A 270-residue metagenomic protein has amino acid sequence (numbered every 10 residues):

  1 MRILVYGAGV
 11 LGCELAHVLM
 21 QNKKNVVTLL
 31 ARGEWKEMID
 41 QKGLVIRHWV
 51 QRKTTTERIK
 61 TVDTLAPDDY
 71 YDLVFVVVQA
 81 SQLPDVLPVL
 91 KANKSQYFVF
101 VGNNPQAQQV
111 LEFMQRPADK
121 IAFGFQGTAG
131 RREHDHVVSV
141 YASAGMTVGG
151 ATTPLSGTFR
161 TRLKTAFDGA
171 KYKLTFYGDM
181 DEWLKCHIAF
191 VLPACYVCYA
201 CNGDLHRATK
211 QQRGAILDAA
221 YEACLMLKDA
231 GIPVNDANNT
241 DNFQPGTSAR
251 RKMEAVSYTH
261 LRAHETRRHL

Functional and structural regions predicted by a protein language model:
M1-Q51: NAD(P)+-binding Rossmann beta1-loop-alpha1 motif at the extreme N-terminus of oxidoreductases
I3, V26-V27, F98, I121 (+1 more regions): Hydrophobic anchor at the start of a short beta-strand that flanks the dinucleotide cofactor-binding loop
A31-G33, V50, D63-L65, G102 (+3 more regions): Residues at the C-termini of beta-strands that transition into short coil/loop
K53-V137: Rossmann-like NAD(P)(H) cofactor-binding subdomain of soluble oxidoreductases
Q106-H187, P193: Rossmann-fold dinucleotide-binding core
D181-C224: Active-site-proximal catalytic alpha-helix in oxidoreductases
Q212-E254: Small-residue-rich helix-loop
T259-T266: Conserved small/polar residues in nucleotide/adenosyl-binding loops
